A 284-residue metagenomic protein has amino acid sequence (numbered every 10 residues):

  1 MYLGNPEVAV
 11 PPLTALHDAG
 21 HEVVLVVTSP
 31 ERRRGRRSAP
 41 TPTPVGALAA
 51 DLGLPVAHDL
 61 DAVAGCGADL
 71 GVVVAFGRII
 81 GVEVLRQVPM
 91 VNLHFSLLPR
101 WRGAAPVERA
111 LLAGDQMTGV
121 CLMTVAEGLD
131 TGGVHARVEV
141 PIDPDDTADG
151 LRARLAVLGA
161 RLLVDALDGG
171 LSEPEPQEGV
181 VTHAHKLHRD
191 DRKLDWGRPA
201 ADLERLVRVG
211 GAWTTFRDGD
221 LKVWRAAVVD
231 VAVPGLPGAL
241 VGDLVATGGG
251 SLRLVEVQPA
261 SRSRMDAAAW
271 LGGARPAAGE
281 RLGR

Functional and structural regions predicted by a protein language model:
M1-N5, L13, H21-S29, G35-R36 (+2 more regions): Active-site-proximal cofactor/substrate-binding loop regions of enzyme domains
V8: Hydrophobic/small residue at the entry helix of a nucleotide-binding pocket
L16: Aromatic pocket-lining residues of Rossmann-like dinucleotide-binding sites
T28-R32, V138-P141, D146, Q258: Short, histidine-centered active-site or binding-site loop motifs used for metal coordination, general acid-base
L70-H183: Donor/substrate-binding cores of folate-linked one-carbon enzymes
E178-R284: Internal anion-binding site segments
